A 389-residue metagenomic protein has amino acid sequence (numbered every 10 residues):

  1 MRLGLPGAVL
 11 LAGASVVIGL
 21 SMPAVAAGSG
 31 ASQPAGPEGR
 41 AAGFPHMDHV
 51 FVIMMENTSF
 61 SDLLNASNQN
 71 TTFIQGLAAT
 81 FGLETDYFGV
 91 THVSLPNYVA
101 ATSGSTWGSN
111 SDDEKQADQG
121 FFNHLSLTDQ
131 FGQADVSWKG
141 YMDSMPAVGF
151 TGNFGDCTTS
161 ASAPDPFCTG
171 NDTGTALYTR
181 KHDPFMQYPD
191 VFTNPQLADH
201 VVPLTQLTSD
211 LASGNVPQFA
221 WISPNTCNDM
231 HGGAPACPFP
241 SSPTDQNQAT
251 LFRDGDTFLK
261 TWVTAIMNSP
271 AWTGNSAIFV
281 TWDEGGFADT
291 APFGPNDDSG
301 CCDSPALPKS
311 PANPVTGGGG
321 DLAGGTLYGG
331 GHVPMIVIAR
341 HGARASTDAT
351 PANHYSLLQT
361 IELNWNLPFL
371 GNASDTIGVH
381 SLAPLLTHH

Functional and structural regions predicted by a protein language model:
M1-S29: Secretory targeting and sorting signals
A27-H389: N-terminal pro-sequences and low-complexity stem/linker regions of secreted or lumenal proteins
